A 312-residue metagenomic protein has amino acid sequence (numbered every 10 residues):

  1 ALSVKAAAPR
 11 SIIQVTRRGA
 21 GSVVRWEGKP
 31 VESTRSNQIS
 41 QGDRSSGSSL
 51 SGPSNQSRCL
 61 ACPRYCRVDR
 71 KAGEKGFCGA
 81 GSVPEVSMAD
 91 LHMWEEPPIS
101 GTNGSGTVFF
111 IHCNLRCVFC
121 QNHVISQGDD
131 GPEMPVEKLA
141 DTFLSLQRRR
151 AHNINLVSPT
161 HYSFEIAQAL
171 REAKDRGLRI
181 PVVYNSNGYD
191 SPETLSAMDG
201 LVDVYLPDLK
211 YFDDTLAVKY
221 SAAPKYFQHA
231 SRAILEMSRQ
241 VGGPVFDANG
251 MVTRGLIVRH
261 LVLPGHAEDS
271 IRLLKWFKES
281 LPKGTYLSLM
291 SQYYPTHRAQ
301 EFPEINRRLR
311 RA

Functional and structural regions predicted by a protein language model:
S3, R10-I13, R17-R18, S22: Low-acidity, Ser/Thr- and Arg-rich intrinsically disordered low-complexity segments
I13, R17, W26-G28, E32-K75 (+1 more regions): Auxiliary Fe-S-binding modules of radical SAM enzymes
G79-V204, D213-T215: Conserved Radical SAM active-site core
S126, S163, G188-S191, L209-F227 (+3 more regions): Conserved radical SAM core fold
M134, H161, S221-H229, G265 (+2 more regions): Alpha-helix N-cap and loop-to-helix initiation/capping positions
F143, A167-L170, L195, I234 (+2 more regions): Generic structural signal for well-ordered alpha-helices, preferentially at hydrophobic/aromatic core positions
A197-Y211, L281-T285, R308-A312: Structural recognition of alpha->loop->beta junctions
V218-D247: Anionic-ligand binding region
